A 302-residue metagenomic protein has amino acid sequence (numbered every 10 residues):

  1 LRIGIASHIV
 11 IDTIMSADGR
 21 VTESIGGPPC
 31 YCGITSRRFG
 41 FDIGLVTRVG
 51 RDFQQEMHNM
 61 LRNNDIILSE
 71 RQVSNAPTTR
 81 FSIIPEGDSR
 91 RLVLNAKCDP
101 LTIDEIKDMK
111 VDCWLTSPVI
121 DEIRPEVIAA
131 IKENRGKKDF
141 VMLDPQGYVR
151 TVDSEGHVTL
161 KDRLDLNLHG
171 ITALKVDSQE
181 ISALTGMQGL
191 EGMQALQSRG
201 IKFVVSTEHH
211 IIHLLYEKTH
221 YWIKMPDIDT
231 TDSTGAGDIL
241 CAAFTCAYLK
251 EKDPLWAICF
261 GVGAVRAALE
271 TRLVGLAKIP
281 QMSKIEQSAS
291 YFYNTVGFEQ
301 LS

Functional and structural regions predicted by a protein language model:
I3, I11-E23, R38-P118, E122 (+3 more regions): Conserved N-terminal subdomain of the carbohydrate kinase-like
S7-I9, I239: Active-site metal-binding loops of divalent metal-dependent hydrolases
R20-I34: Short catalytic helix/loop segments, enriched in acidic residues and glycine and frequently bearing histidine
G33-D42, A247-K250: Alpha-helix C-terminal capping segments
S36, D177, G237: Short, conserved phosphate/pyrophosphate- and ester-handling motifs at nucleotide-, phospho-/glycolipid
L45-V49, M142-Q146, L174-S178: Short internal beta-strands
G147-W222: Conserved phosphate/ATP/ADP-binding segment of small-molecule kinases
P226-T295: Conserved post-catalytic alpha-helical subdomain immediately downstream of the catalytic base and nucleotide-binding
